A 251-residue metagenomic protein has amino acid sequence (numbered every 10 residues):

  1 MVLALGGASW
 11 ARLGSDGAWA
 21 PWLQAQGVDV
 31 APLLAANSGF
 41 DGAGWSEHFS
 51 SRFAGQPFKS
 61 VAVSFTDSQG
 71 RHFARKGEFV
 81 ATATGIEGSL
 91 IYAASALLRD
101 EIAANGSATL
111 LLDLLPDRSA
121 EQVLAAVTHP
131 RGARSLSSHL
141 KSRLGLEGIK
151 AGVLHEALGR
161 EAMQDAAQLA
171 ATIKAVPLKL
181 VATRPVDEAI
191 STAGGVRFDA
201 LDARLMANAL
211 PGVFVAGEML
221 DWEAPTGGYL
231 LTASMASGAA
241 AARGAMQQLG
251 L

Functional and structural regions predicted by a protein language model:
L3-A4, W10, A62-A216, P225-G227 (+2 more regions): Residue-level recognition of phosphate/Mg2+-coordinating polar/acidic sites in nucleotide-handling active sites
L3-S46: Glycine-rich loop(s) and the adjacent beta-strand/alpha-helix scaffold that form part
S15-W22, P57-K59, K76, E87-L90: Internal, well-ordered alpha-helical segments in soluble enzyme and binding-protein domains
W19-Q26, T232-G250: An active-site-proximal "capping" alpha-helix that borders the catalytic cofactor pocket
A31-L34, K59, P211: A short, local hydrophobic-aromatic micro-motif
S38-A43, S50, M235-S237, A241-R243: Structured adenosyl-cofactor binding patch, chiefly the S-adenosyl-L-methionine
F40, G44-Q69: Extended, Lys/Arg-enriched charged tracts that mediate electrostatic binding to polyanionic substrates
D221: Short active-site segment of divalent metal-dependent hydrolases/proteases that encodes the spacing between
